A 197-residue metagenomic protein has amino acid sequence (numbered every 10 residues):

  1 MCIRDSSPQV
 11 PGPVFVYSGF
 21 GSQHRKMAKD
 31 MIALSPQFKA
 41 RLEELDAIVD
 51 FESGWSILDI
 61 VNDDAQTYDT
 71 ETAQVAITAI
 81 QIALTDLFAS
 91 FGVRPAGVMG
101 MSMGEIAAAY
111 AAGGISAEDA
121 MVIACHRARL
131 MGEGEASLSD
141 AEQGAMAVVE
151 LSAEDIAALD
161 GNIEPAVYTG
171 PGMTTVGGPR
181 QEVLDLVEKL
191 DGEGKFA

Functional and structural regions predicted by a protein language model:
R4-P95, Q143, V148, M173: Acyltransferase/transacylase module recognition
I60-A197: Acyltransferase
